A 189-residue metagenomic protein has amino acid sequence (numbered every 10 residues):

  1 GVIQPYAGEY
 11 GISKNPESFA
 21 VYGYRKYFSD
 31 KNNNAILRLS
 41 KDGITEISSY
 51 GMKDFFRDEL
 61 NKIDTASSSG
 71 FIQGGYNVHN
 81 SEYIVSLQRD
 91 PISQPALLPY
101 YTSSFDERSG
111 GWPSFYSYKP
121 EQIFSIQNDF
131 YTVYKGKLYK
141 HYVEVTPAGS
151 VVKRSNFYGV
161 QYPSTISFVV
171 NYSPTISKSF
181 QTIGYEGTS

Functional and structural regions predicted by a protein language model:
G1-S177, T182: Beta-sheet-dominated scaffold domains
G184-S189: Extended low-complexity, serine/threonine- and proline-enriched intrinsically disordered segments
